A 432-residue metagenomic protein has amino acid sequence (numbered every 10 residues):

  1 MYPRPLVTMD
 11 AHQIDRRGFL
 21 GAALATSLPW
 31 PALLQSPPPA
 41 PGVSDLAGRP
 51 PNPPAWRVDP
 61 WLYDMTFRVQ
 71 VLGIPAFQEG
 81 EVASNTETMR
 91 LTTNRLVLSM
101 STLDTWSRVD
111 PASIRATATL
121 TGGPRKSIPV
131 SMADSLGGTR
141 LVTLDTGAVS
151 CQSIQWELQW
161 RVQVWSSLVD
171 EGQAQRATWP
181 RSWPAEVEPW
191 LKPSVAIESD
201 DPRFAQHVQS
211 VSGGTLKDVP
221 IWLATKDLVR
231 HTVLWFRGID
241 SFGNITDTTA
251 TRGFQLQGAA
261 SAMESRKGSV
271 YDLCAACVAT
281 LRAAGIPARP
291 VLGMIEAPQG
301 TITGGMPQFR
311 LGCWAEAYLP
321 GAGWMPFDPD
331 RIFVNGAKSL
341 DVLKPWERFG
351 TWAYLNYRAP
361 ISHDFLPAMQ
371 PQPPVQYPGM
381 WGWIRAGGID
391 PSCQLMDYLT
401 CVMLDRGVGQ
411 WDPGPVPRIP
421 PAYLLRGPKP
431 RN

Functional and structural regions predicted by a protein language model:
P5-T26: N-terminal secretory signal peptides and thylakoid transit peptides that target proteins across membranes
L24, R57, T86, T301-M306: Short proline/glycine-enriched turn/loop segments at secondary-structure junctions
W30-A40: Bacterial Sec-dependent signal peptides at the C-terminal "C-region" and cleavage site
P38-L168: Intrinsically disordered, low-complexity N-terminal segments that are enriched in acidic
V164-G268, A276, V402-R406, G414-R431: Secondary-structure boundary elements
D272-Y377: Hydrophobic/aromatic-rich core segments of domains that either
D341-N432: Alpha-helical and coiled-coil interaction segments, frequently adjacent to or embedded within charge-biased
